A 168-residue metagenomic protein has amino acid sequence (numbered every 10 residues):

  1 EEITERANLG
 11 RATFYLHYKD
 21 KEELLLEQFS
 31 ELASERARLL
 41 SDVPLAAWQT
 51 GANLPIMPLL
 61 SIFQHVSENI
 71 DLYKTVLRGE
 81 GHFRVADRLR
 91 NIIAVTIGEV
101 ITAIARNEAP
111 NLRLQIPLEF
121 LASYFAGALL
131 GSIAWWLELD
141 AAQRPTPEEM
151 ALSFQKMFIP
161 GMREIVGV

Functional and structural regions predicted by a protein language model:
E1-E23: Helix-turn-helix
L16-Y18, E23-E35, L39, V76 (+3 more regions): Alpha-helical DNA-contacting segments of helix-turn-helix folds
L32-V43, N69, Y73, T96-I104 (+2 more regions): A short secondary-structure junction motif
E35-A46, Y124, A128-L139: Solvent-exposed, amphipathic alpha-helical segments
S41-A46, V76-H82, N107-L114: Short linear capping/connector segments at secondary-structure termini
S41-D71: Hydrophobic alpha-helical connector segments
G81-E108, E119-G127, G131: Amphipathic alpha-helical packing segments from all-alpha helical-bundle domains
T102, L118-E119, A126-G127, A134-V168: C-terminal peripheral helix-coil segments that are non-catalytic and often amphipathic
